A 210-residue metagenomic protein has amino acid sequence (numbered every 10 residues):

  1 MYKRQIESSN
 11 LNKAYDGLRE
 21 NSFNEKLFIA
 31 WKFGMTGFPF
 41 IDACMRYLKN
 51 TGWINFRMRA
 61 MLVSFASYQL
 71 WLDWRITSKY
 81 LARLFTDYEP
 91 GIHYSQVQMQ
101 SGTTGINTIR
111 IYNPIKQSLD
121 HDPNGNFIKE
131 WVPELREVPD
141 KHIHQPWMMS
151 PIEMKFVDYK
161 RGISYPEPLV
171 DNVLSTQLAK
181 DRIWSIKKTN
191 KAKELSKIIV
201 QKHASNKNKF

Functional and structural regions predicted by a protein language model:
K3-A60, Q100-G102, I106-I109, K129 (+2 more regions): Gly/Thr-rich phosphate-binding loop signature of adenosyl cofactor/nucleotide-binding cores
K3-D16, M58-A60, H93-Q98, H142-M149 (+1 more regions): Short coil/turn segments at secondary-structure boundaries
Y15, R19-S22, K32, Q69 (+2 more regions): C-terminal, helix-dominated tail/subdomain
F40, C44-I92, H121: Aromatic (often tryptophan-rich) hydrophobic motifs at membrane interfaces
Y47, L84, E130, E134 (+3 more regions): Residues that form generic nucleotide/phosphate-binding pockets
I143-F210: Extended hydrophobic packing segments that form well-structured cores
